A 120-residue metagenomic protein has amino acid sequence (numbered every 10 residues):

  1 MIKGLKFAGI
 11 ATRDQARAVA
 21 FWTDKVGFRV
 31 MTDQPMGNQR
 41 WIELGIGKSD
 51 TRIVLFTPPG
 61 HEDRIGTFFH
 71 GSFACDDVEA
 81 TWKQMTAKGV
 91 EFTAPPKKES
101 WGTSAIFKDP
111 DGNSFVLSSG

Functional and structural regions predicted by a protein language model:
M1, F7-I10, M31-T32, R40 (+1 more regions): Vicinal oxygen chelate
M1-V19, F68-G71: N-terminal beta-strand motif that seeds the catalytic metal site of vicinal oxygen chelate
G9-T51: Core segments of cupin and vicinal oxygen chelate
D14-Q15, D76-E79: Helix N-cap motif at beta-to-alpha junctions
F21, E79-Q84: Short amphipathic alpha-helices within nucleic acid-binding modules
G47-R52, G60-E62, V78-A80: Short, charged/polar surface micro-motifs in flexible loops or helix N-caps
S49-I53, G112-F115: Short, charged/polar, Gly/Pro-enriched secondary-structure boundary elements
